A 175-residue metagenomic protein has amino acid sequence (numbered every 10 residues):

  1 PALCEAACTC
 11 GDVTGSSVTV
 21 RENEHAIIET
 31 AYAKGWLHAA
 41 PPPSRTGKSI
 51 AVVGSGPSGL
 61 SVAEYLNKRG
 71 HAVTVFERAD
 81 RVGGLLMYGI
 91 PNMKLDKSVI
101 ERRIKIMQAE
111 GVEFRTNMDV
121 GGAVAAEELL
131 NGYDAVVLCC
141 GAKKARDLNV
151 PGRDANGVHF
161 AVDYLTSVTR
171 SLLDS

Functional and structural regions predicted by a protein language model:
P1-L3, W36-V53, S58, M87-Y88 (+1 more regions): Ferredoxin-like iron-sulfur electron-transfer modules
A2-T30: Iron-sulfur (Fe-S) cluster-binding segments and ferredoxin-like electron-carrier domains, especially [2Fe-2S]
L3, N23, L86-D134: N-terminal Rossmann-like dinucleotide/flavin-binding domain of flavoprotein oxidoreductases that bind FAD/FMN
I27-S44, K105-D119, A145-S175: Glycine-rich dinucleotide-binding loop and its adjacent helix/turn
T46-K48, N131, D154: Residue-level preference for short coil/turn positions at secondary-structure junctions
A51-F76, R115-A125, L130, K144-D147 (+1 more regions): Rossmann-like dinucleotide/flavin-binding elements
H71-M87: Glycine-rich FAD pyrophosphate-binding loop
L138-C139, F160: Redox-cofactor binding/interface segments in oxidoreductases and associated redox assembly factors
